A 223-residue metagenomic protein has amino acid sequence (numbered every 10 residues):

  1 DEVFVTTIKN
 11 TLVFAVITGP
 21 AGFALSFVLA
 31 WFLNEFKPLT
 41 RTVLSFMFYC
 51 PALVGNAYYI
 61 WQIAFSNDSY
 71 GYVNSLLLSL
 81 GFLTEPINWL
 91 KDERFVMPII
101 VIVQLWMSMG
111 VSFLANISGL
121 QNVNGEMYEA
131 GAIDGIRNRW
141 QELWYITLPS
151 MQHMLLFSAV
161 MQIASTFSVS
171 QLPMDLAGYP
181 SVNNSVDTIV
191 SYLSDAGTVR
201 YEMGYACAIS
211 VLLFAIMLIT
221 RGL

Functional and structural regions predicted by a protein language model:
D1-L223: A structural signal for multi-pass alpha-helical bundles of membrane permease subunits that mediate small-molecule
